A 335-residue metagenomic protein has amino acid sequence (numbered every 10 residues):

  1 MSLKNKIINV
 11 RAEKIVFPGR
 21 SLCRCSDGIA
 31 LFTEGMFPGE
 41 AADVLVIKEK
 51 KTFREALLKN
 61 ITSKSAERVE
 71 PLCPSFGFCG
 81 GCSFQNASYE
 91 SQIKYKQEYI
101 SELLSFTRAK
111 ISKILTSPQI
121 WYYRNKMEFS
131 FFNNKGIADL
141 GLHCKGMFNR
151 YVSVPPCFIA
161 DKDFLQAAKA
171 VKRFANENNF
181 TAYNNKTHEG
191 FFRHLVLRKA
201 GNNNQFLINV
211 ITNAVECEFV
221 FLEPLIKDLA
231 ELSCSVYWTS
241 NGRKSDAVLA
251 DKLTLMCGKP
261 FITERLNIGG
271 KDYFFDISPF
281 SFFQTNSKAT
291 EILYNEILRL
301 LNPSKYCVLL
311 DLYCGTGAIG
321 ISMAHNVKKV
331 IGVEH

Functional and structural regions predicted by a protein language model:
S2-H335: Accessory RNA-recognition modules of RNA-modification enzymes
